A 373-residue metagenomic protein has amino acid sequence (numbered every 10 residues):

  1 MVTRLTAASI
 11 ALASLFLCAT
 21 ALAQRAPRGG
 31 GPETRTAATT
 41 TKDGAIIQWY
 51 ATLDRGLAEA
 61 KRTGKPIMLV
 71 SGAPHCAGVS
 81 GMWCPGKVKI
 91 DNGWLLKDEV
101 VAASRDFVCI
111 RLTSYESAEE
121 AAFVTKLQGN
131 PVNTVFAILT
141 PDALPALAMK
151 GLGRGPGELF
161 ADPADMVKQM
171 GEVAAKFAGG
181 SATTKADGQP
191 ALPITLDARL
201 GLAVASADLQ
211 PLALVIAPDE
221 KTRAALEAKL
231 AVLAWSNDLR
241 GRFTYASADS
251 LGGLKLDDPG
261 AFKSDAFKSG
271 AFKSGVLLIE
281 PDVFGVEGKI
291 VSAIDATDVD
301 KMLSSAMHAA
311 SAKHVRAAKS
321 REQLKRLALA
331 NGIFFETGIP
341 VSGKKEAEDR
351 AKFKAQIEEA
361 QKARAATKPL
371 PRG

Functional and structural regions predicted by a protein language model:
M1-L5: Positively charged n-region of N-terminal signal peptides that target proteins for export
A7-T20: Bacterial N-terminal signal peptides
L22-R105, L112-G373: Proteins that catalyze or organize thiol-disulfide redox chemistry and the adjacent proteostasis machinery handling
